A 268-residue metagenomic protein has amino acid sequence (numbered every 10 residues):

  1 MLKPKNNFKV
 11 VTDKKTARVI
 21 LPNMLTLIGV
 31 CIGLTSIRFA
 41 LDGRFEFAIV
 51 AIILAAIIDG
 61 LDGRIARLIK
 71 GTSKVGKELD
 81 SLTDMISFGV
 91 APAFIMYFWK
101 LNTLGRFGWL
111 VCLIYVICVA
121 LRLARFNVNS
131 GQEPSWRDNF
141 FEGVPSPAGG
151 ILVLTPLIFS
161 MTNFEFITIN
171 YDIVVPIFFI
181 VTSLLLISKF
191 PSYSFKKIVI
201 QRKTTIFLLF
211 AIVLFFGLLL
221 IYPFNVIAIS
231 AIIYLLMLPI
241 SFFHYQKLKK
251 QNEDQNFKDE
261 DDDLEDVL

Functional and structural regions predicted by a protein language model:
M1-G60, I65, S241, L268: Topogenic membrane-insertion module of multi-pass membrane proteins
M1-V10, D138-L268: C-terminal membrane-associated helical module and adjoining short loops/tails
K14-N23, V75-T83, F141, S194-T204: Short, amphipathic, aromatic/basic-enriched membrane-interface segments that mark the entry/exit of transmembrane
V19-L27, L68-F126, T155-P156: Multi-pass membrane catalytic core of lipid/isoprenoid biosynthesis enzymes
C31-T35, V90-A93, L209-G217: Hydrophobic, membrane-inserted alpha-helices
T35-V50, I86, V90-C112, T155-V174 (+1 more regions): Helix-coil boundary and interhelical linker segments in multi-pass alpha-helical membrane proteins
R64-S73, A120-W136, I187-F195, Q246: C-terminal ends of transmembrane helices
L113-I151: Hydrophobic, well-structured mid-protein blocks that either form specific transmembrane helices
